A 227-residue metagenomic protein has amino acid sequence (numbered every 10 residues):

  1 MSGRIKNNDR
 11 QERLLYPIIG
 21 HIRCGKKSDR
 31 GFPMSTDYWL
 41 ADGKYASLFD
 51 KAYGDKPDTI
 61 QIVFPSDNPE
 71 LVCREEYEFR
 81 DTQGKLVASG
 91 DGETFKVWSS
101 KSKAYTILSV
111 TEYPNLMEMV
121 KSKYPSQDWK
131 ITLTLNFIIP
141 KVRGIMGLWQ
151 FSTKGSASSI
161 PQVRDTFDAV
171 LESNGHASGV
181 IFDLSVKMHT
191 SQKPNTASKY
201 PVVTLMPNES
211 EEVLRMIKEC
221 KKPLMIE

Functional and structural regions predicted by a protein language model:
M1-V142, T196-S198: OB-fold ssDNA-binding interfaces and closely related basic DNA-contact patches used across DNA replication/repair
R74-Y77, G147-K154, K218: Short amphipathic beta-strand/extended segments with alternating polar/hydrophobic composition
E118, D165, R215-E219: Polar/charged alpha-helical tracts
K123-E212: Extended serine/threonine-enriched, polar tracts that run as long, contiguous segments within proteins
M206-E227: Long, low-complexity intrinsically disordered regions
